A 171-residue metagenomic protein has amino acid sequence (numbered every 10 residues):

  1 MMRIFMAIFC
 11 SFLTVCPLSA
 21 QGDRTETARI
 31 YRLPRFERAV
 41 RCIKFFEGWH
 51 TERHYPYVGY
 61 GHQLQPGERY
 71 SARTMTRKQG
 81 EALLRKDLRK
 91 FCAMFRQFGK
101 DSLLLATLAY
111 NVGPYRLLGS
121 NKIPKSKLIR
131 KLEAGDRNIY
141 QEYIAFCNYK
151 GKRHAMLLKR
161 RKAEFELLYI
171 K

Functional and structural regions predicted by a protein language model:
M1-I4: Positively charged n-region of N-terminal signal peptides that target proteins for export
M6-V15: Bacterial N-terminal signal peptides
S19-H50, H62-M94, R116-K171: Long, amphipathic alpha-helical surface segments
T51-Y55, M94-L104, E142: Surface-exposed patches in mature extracellular/periplasmic domains of secreted proteins
H54-V58, H62: Early exported N-terminus immediately downstream of N-terminal targeting peptides
S102-R116: Short N-proximal segments of mature Sec-exported proteins
